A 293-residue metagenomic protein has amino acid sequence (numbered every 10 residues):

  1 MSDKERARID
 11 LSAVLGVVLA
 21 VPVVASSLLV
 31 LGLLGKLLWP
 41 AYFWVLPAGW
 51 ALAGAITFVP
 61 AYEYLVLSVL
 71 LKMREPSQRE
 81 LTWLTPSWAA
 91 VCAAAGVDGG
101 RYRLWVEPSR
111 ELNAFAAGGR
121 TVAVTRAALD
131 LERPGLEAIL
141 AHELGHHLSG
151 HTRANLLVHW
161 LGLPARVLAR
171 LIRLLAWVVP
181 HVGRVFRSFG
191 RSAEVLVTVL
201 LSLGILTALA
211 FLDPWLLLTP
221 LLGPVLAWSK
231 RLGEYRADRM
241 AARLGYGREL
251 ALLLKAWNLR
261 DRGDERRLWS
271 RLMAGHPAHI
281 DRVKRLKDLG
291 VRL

Functional and structural regions predicted by a protein language model:
M1-L52: N-terminal low-structure segments adjacent to metalloprotease catalytic domains across cellular compartments
V18-L34, R166, R170, E194-S202: Canonical alpha-helical transmembrane segments of integral membrane proteins
L33-A53, R191-V195, G204-T219: Hydrophobic alpha-helical transmembrane segments
Y42-K72, L222-L226: Transmembrane alpha-helices and immediately adjacent membrane-cytoplasm interface residues in multi-pass integral
F58-L144, L148-T152, G263: Peri-catalytic and regulatory segments of divalent metal-dependent proteins
K72-V91, S229-A256: Membrane-cytosol interface motif
G96-G118, L226-R231, A241-L293: Active-site-proximal gating segments in proteases and membrane effectors
H151-H181, A251-D261: Post-HEXXH active-site segment of zinc metalloproteases
